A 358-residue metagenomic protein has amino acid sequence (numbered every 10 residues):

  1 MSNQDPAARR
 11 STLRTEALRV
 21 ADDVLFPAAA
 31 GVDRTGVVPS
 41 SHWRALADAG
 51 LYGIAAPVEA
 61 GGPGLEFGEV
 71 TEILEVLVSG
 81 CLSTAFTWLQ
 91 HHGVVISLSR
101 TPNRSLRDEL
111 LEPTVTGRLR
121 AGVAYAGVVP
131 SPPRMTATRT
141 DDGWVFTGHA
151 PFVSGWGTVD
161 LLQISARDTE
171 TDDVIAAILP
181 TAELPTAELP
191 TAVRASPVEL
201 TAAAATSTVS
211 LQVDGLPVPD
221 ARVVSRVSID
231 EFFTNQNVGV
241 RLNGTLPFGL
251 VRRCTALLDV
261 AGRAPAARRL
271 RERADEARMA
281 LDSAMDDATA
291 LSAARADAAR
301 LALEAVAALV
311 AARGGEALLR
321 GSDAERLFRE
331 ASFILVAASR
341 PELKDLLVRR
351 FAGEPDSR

Functional and structural regions predicted by a protein language model:
M1-R19, G353-R358: Actinobacteria-biased recognition of intrinsically disordered, low-complexity terminal regions
V37-D48, Y52-S154, T158: Glycine-rich flavin
Y125-G127, R139, A150, S165-D168 (+4 more regions): Short, structured patches in soluble enzyme cores that scaffold and shape functional sites
F152-V193: A short core secondary-structure module
T186-P217, S228-E231: Flexible, small-/acidic-enriched active-site or ligand-binding loops
Q212-L242, T255-P265, R278, D282: A glycine-rich, basic-preceded beta-loop-alpha segment at the flavin cofactor/substrate interface of flavin-utilizing
L242-E304: Extended amphipathic alpha-helical segments enriched in small hydrophobics
E316-R358: Glycine-rich phosphate/cofactor-binding loops in nucleotide/flavin-utilizing enzymes
